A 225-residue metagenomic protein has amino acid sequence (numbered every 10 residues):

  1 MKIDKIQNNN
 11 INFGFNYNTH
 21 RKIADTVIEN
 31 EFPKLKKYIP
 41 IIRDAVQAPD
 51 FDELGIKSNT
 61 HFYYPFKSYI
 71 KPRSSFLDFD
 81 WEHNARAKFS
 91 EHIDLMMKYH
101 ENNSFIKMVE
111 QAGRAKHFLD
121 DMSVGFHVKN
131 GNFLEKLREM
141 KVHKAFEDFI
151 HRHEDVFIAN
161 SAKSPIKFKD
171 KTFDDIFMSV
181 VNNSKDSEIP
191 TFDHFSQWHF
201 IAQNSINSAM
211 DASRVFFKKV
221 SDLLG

Functional and structural regions predicted by a protein language model:
I3-E110, G125-G225: N-terminal, motif-rich segments that launch catalysis or mediate targeting to/interaction with membranes, typified by
M108-L119: Short alpha-helix carrying the canonical HExxH Zn2+-binding catalytic motif
D120, V124: Short active-site segment of divalent metal-dependent hydrolases/proteases that encodes the spacing between
